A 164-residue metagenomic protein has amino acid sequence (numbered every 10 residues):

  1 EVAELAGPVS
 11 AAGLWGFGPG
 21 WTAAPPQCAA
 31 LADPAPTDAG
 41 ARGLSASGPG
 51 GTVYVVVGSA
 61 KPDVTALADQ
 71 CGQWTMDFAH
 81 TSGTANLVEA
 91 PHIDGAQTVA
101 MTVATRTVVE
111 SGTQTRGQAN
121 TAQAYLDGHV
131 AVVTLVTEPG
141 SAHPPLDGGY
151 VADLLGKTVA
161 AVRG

Functional and structural regions predicted by a protein language model:
E1-A122: A small/polar (G/S/T-enriched), proline-flanked helix-loop surface module common in exported/cell-envelope proteins
A90-R163: A short, solvent-exposed beta-edge/loop patch
